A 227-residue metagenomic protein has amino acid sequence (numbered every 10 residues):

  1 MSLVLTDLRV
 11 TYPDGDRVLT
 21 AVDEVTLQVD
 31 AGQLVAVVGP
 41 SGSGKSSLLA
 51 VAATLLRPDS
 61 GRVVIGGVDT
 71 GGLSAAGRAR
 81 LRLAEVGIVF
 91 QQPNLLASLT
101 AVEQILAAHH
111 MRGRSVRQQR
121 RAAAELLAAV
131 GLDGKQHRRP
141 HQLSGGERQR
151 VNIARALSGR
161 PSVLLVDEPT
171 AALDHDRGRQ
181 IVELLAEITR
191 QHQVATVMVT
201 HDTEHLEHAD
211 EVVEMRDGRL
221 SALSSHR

Functional and structural regions predicted by a protein language model:
D16, T70-G87: ABC ATPase NBD coupling module
V38-P40: The feature captures the beta-strand-to-loop junction immediately N-terminal to the Walker
G61-D69: Conserved ABC transporter NBD signature motif
L83, R138-H141, G159: Conserved signature/switch motifs of ABC ATPase nucleotide-binding domains
L99-A107: Short coil-to-helix segment of the ABC ATPase nucleotide-binding domain corresponding to the Q-loop/switch region
R139-L143, E147-Q149: Conserved ABC ATPase signature
L164-D167: Catalytic Walker B motif of ABC-type/P-loop ATPase nucleotide-binding domains
